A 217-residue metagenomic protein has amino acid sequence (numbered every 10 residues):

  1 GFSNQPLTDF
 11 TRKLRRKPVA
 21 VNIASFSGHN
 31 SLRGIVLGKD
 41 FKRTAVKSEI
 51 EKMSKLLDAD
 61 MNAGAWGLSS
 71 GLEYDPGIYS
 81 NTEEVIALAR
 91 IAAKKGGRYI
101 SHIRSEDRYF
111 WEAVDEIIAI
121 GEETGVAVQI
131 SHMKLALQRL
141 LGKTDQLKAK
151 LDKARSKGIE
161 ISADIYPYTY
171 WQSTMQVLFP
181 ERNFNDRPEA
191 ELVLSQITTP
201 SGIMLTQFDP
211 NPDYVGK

Functional and structural regions predicted by a protein language model:
G1-L14, P18: Metal-associated gating/positioning segment near the N- to mid-region
G1-N4, H29, S105-D107, K134-A136: Acidic, glycine-rich active-site loops and adjacent beta-strand->loop/helix elements that engage anionic groups
S3, L7, T82-V85, V114 (+1 more regions): Amphipathic alpha-helical segments in well-structured domains
P6-D9, Y79-S80, R108-E112, L140-L141 (+1 more regions): Short Asp/Glu-rich motifs
F26-S27, S31, I35, K39-K47 (+5 more regions): Active-site neighborhoods of metal-dependent hydrolases
A59, A63-I117: Divalent metal-binding pocket/active-site signature
